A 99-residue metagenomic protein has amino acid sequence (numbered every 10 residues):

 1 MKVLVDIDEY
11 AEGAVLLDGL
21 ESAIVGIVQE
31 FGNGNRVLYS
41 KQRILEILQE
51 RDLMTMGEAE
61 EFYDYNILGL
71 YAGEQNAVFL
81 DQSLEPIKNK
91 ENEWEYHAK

Functional and structural regions predicted by a protein language model:
M1-K99: C-terminal alpha-helical interaction appendages
